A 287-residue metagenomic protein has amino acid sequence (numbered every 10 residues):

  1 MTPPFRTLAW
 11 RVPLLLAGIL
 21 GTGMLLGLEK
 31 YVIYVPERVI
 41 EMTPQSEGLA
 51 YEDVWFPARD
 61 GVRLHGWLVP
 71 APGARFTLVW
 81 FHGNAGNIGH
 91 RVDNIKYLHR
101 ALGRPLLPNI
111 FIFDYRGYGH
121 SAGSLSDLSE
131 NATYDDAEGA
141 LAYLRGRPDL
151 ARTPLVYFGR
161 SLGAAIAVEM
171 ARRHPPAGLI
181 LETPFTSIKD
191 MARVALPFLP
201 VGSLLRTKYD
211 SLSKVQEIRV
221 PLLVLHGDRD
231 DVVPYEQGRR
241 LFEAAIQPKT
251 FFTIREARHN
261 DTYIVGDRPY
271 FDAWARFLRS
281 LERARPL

Functional and structural regions predicted by a protein language model:
R11-W55: An N-terminal hydrophobic leader/cap segment in hydrolases
R59-Y143, R147, T153: Membrane-embedded segments
N94, S211, V220, P234-E243: Short alpha-helix in the alpha/beta-hydrolase fold that links the catalytic acid
D149-S161: Alpha/beta-hydrolase fold nucleophile elbow
A164-V220, I264: Hydrolase active-site cap/lid region
E217-R219, V224-H226, D230: Short beta-strand/loop motif that positions the catalytic acidic residue of the alpha/beta-hydrolase fold
R229-V233, N260-D261: Acidic catalytic loop of the alpha/beta-hydrolase fold
R239-L287: C-terminal catalytic histidine-bearing segment of alpha/beta-hydrolase fold enzymes
